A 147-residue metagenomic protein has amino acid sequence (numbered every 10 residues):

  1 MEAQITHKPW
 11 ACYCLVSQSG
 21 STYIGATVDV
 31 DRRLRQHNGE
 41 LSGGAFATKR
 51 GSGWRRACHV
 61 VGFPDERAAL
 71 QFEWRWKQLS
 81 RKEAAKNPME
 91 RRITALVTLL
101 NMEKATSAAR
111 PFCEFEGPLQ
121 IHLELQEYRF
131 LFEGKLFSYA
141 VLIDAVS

Functional and structural regions predicted by a protein language model:
M1-F72, L99-S147: GIY-YIG nuclease catalytic motif and its immediate N-terminal context
L41, T48, W74-T94: Short arginine-rich
